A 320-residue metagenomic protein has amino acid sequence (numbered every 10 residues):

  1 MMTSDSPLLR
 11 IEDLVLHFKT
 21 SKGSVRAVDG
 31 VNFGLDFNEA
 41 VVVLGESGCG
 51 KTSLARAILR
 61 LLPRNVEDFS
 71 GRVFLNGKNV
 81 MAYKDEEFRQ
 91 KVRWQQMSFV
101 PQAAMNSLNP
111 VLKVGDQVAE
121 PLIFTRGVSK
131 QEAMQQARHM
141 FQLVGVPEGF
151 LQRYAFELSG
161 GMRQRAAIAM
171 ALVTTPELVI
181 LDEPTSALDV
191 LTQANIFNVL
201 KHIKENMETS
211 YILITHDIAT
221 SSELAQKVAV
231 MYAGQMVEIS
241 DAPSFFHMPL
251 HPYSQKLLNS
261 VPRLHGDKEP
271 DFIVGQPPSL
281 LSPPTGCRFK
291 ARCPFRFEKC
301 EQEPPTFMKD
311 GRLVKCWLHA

Functional and structural regions predicted by a protein language model:
E67-N79: Conserved ABC transporter NBD signature motif
N79, Q131-G149, L258: Conserved ABC ATPase "signature" region
N79-S98, F124, S244-P249, S279-P284: ABC ATPase NBD coupling module
Y154-L158, M162: Conserved ABC ATPase signature
V173-E177: A short, proline-enriched helix->beta-strand linker immediately N-terminal to the Walker B motif in ABC-type P-loop
I180, P184-K268: P-loop NTP-binding/switch modules centered on Walker-like glycine-rich loops
I239-A320: Short catalytic/signature loops enriched in Gly
